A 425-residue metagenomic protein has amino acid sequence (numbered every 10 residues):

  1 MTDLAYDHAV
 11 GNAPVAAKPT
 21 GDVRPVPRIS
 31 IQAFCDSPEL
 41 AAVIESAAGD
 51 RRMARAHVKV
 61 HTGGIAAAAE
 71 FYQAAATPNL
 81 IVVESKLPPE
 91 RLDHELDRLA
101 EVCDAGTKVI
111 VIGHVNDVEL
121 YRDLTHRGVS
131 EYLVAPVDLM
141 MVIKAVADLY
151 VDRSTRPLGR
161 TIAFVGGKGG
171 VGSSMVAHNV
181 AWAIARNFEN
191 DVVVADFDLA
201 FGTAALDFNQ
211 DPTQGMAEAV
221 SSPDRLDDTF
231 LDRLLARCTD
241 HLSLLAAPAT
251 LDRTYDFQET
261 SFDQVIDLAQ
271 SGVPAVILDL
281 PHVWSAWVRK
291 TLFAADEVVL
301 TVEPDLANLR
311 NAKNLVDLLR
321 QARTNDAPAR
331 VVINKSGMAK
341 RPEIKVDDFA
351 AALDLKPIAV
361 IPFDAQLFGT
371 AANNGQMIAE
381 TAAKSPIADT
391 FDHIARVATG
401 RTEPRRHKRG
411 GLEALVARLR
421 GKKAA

Functional and structural regions predicted by a protein language model:
G64-A69, T77-L99: Conserved phosphotransfer microenvironments
V137-A145: C-terminal output helix
R160-L206: Walker A/P-loop phosphate-binding motif and the immediately C-terminal alpha-helix
N187-L244, A359: Phosphate-binding loop that captures ATP/GTP phosphates
M216, N374-D389: C-terminal boundary of histidine-terminating zinc-finger modules
P223-W284, R289, L309: Cytosolic-facing regulatory segments adjacent to core modules
S336, F349-I378, F391: Beta-strand-loop-alpha "switch" segments that mediate conformational coupling across diverse proteins
